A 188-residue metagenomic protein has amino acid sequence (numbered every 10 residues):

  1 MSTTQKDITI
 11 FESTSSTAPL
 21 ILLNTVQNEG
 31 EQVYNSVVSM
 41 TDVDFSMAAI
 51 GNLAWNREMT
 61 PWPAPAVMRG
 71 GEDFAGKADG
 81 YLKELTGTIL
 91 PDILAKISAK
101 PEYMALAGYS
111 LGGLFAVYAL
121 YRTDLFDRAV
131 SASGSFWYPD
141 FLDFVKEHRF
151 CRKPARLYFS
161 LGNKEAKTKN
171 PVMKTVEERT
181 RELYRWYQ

Functional and structural regions predicted by a protein language model:
K6, T14-K96: Serine-hydrolase catalytic machinery in alpha/beta-hydrolase-like enzymes
S16-L20, V43-S46, E102, L125-D127 (+1 more regions): Loop/turn elements at helix/coil->beta-strand transitions in domains of secreted/extracellular proteins
L23-N24, A132, L161: Alpha/beta-hydrolase
V37-V38, L120, Y184: A conserved amphipathic alpha-helix that caps or lines the catalytic cleft of carbohydrate- and lipid-modifying enzymes
Y103-G108, A132: Short beta-strand immediately N-terminal to the catalytic nucleophile in serine-hydrolase-like folds
A107-G112, A116: Gly/Ala-rich beta-loop-alpha elbow adjacent to hydrolase catalytic centers
Y118-R128: Conserved hydrolase catalytic core segment
F136-Q188: The feature captures the conserved acid-bearing segment of alpha/beta-hydrolase catalytic domains
